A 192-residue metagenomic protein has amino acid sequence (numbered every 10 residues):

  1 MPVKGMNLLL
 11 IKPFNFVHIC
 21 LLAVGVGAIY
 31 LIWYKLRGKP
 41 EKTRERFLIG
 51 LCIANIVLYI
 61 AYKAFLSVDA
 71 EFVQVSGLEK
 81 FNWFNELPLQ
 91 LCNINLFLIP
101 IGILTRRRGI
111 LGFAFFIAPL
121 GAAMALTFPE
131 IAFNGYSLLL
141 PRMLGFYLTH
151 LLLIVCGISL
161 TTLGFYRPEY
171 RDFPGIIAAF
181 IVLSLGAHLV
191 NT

Functional and structural regions predicted by a protein language model:
P2-V26: Hydrophobic transmembrane alpha-helical segments in integral membrane proteins
N7-P13, K39-E41, K63-N82, G102-I110 (+1 more regions): Short juxtamembrane and helix-loop transition motifs at transmembrane-helix boundaries in membrane proteins
V17-A23, L78-C92, F115: Structural signature of hydrophobic alpha-helical transmembrane segments
H18-L36, C52-K63, S184-H188: Hydrophobic core of alpha-helical transmembrane segments in multi-pass integral membrane proteins
A28-I32, I99, L152-R171: Alpha-helical transmembrane segments in multipass membrane proteins, preferentially the mid-helix core
K35-L48, L104-L111, L163-P174: Membrane-interface helix-boundary motifs at transmembrane edges
N55-A64, A118-E130, F180-L189: Aromatic-anchored segments of alpha-helical transmembrane domains
I103-G157: Membrane-proximal helix-loop-helix units in multi-pass membrane proteins
